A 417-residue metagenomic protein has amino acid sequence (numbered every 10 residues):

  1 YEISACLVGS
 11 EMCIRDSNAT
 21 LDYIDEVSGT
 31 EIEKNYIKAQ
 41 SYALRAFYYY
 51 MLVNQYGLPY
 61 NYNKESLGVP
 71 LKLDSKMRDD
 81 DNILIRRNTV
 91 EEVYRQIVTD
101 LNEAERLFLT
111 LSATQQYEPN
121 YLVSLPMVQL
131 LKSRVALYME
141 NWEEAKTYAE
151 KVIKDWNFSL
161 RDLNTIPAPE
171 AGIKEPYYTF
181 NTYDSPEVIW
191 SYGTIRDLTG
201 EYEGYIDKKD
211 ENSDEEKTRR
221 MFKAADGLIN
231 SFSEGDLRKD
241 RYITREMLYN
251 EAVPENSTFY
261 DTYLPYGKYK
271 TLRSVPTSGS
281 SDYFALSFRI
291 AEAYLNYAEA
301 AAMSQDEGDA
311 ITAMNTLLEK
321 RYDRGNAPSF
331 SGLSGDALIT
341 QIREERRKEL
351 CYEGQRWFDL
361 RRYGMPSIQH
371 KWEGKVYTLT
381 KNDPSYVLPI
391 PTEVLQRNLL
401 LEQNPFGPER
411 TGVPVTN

Functional and structural regions predicted by a protein language model:
A5-Y56, N88, R106-L109, S280-A285 (+1 more regions): Conserved, well-structured interaction surfaces
Y36, E92, Q116-P119, V123 (+2 more regions): Residue signature of alpha-solenoid helical repeat architecture, marking inter-repeat boundaries and helix-start
N102, L125-P126, L131-T165: Aromatic-residue-lined binding/catalytic grooves and analogous aromatic/hydrophobic interfacial grooves in multimeric
K146-I290, P328, I339, E349 (+5 more regions): Hydrophobic-face positions in mid-chain alpha helices that act as interaction patches
